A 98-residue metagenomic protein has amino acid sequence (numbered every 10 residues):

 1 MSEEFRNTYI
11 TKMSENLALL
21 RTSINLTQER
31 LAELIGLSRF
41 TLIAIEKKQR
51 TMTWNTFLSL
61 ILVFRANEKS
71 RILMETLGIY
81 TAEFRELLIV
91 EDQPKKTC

Functional and structural regions predicted by a protein language model:
M1-E4, I61, A66, D92-T97: Surface-exposed, interaction-prone regions with an acidic/low-complexity signature
M1-S23: A short, Lys/Arg-rich alpha-helix, primarily the initiator
E15-L31, S59, D92-T97: Short basic helix-loop element that most often maps to the first helix and adjoining turn of HTH DNA-binding modules
N25-A44: Short alpha-helical DNA-recognition segment
K47: Short, conserved catalytic or interaction motifs in soluble domains
N55-T76: DNA major-groove recognition helix of helix-turn-helix/homeodomain DNA-binding modules
K69-C98: Short, charged recognition helix plus adjacent turn of helix-turn-helix-like nucleic-acid-binding domains
